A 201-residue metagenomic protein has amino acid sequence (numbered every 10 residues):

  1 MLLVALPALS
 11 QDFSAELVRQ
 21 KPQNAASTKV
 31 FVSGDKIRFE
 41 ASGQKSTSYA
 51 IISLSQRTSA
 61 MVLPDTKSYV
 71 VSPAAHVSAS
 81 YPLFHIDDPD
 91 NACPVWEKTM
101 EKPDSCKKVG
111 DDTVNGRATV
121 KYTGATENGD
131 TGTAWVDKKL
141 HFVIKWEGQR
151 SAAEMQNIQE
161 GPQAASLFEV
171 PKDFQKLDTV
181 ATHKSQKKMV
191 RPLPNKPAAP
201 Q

Functional and structural regions predicted by a protein language model:
M1-L2: Sec-dependent signal peptide recognition, specifically the positively charged N-region followed immediately by
L9-N24, K29, D35-F39: A short, Trp-centered hydrophobic/proline-enriched beta-strand micro-motif
D12, K36, Q56-T58, R117-K121: A generic structural signal for beta-strand entry/edge sites
P22, D65-T66, K102-C106, G110-V120 (+2 more regions): Non-transmembrane domains of secretory- and envelope-associated proteins
K29-N91, T131-T133, K139-Q159: An acidic-aromatic
P73-R117: Secreted/surface-exposed cysteine- and glycine-rich disulfide frameworks
